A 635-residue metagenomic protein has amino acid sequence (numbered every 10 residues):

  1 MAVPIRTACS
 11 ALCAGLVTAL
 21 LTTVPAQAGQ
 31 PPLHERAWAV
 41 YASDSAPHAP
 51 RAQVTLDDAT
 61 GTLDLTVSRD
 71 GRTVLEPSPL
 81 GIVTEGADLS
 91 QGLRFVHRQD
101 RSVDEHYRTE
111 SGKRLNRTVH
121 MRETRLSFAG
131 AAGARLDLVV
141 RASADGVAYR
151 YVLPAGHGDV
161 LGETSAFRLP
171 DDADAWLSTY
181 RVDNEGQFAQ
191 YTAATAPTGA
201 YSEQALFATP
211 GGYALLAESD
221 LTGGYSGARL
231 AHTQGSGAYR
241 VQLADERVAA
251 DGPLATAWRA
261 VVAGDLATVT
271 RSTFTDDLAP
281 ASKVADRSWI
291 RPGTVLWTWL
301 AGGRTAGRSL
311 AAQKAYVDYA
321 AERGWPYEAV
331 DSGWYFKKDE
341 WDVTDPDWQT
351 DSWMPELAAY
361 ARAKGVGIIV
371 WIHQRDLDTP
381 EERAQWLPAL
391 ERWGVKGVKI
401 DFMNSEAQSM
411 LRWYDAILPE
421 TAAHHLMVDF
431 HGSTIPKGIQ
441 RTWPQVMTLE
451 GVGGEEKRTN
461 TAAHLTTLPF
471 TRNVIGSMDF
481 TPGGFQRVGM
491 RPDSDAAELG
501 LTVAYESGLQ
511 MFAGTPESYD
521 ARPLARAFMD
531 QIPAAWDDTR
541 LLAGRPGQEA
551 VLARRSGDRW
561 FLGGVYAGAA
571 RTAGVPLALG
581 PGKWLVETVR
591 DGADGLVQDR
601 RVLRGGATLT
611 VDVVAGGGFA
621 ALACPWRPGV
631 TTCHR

Functional and structural regions predicted by a protein language model:
M1-A28: Secretory targeting and sorting signals
P31-L278, G595-L596: N-terminal accessory beta-strand-rich subdomains and adjacent acidic, glycine-rich linkers that precede catalytic cores
H106-Y107, K113-H120, F528-L552: Edge strands and adjacent loops of beta-rich recognition modules
L254-Y327: An acidic-aromatic substrate-binding cleft motif
S332-S494: Aromatic- and carboxylate-enriched substrate-binding clefts and catalytic-loop regions of carbohydrate-active enzymes
G500-T539: Catalytic cores of secreted or luminal carbohydrate-active enzymes
R545-G582, F619-L622: Carbohydrate-binding surface patches
R601-R635: C-terminal beta-strand-rich structural cap/linker in extracellular carbohydrate-active enzymes
